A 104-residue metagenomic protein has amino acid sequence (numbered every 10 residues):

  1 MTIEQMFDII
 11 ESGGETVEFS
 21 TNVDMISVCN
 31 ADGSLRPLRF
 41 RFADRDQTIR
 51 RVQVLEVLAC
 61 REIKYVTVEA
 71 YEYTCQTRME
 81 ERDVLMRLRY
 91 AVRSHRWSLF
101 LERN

Functional and structural regions predicted by a protein language model:
M1-N104: Cysteine-centric segments in proteins
